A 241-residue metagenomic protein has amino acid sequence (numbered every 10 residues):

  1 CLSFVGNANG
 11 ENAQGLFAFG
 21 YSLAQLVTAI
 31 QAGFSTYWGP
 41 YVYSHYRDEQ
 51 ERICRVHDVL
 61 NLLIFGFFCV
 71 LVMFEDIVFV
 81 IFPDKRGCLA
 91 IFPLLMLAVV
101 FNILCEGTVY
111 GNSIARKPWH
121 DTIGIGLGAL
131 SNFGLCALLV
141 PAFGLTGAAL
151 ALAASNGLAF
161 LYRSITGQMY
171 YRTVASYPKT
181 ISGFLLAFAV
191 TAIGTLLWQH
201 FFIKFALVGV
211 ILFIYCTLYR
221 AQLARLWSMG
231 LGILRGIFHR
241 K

Functional and structural regions predicted by a protein language model:
L2, Q14-L16, D121-T122, A148-A149 (+1 more regions): Alpha-helical transmembrane segments and their helix-entry boundary regions
L2-F4, E11-Q31, F133: Alpha-helical transmembrane segments of polytopic membrane transporters and translocases
N9-N12, Y46, R116-P118, F143: Membrane-helix interface residues
G20, A24-Q50, C54-N61, G111-I114: Helix-loop junctions and terminal segments of transmembrane helices in multi-pass membrane transport/translocation
Y21, T28, A32-T36, A90-R116 (+2 more regions): Short runs within selected transmembrane alpha-helices of multi-pass transporters and secretion channels
I30-F34, I53-N102, F133-A142, L196: Alpha-helical transmembrane segments of multi-pass membrane transport and lipid-handling proteins
F65-V72, G183-L196, A206-L218: Hydrophobic core of alpha-helical transmembrane segments in multi-pass integral membrane proteins
T195-K241: Membrane-proximal transmembrane or re-entrant/amphipathic helices at the cytosolic face
